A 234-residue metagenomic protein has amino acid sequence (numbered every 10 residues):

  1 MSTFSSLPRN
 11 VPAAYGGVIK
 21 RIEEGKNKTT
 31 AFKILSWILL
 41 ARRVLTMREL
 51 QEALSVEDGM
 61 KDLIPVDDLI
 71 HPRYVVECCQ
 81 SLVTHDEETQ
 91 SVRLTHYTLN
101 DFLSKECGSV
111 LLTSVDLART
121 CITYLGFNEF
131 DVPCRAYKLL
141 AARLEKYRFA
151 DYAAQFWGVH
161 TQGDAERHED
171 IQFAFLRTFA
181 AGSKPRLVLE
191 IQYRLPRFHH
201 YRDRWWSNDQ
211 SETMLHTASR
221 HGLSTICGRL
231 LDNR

Functional and structural regions predicted by a protein language model:
M1-E106, V115-A136, E145-F156, Q210: P-loop NTPase nucleotide-binding module
S109: C-terminal, active-site-flanking charged/polar segments
V115-R234: Hydrophobic repeat-domain scaffold segments
